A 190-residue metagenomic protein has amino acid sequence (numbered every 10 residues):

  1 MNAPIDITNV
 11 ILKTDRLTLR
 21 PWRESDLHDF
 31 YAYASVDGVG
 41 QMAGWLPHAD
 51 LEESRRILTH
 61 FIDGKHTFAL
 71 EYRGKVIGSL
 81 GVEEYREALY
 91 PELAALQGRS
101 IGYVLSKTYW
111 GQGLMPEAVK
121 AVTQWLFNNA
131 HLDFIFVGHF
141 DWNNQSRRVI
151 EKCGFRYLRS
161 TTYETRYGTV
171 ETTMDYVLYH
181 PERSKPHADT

Functional and structural regions predicted by a protein language model:
M1-G40, T67, E71-T190: Acyl-donor (CoA/ACP) binding surface of acyl/acetyltransferases
G38-L58: Conserved GNAT-fold acetyl-CoA-binding loop/helix
T59-G64: Short loop/turn motifs at secondary-structure junctions and domain boundaries
